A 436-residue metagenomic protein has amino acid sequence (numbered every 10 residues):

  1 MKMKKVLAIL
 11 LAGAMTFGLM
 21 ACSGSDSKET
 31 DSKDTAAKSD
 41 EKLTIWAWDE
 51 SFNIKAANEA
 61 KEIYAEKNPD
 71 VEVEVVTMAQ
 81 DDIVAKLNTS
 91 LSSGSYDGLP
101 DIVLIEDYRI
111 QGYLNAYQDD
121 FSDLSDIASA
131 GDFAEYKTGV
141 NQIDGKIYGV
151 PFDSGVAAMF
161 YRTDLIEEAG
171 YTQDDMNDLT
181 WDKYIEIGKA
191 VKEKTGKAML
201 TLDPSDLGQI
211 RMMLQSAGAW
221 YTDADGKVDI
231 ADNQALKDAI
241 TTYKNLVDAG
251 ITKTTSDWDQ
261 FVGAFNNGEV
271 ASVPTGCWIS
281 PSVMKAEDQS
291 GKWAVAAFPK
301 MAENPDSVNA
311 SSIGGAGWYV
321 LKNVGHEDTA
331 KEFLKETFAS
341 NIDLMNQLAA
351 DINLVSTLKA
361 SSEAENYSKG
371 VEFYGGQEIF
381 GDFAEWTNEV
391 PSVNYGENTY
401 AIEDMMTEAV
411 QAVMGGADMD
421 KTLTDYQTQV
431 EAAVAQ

Functional and structural regions predicted by a protein language model:
M1-T44, E66, K421-T424, T428-Q436: Short, low-complexity disordered leader/linker segments with a strong preference for bacterial N-terminal type II
K38-E50, V71-V76, D101-I102, Y148 (+1 more regions): Short, well-ordered beta-strand elements
I63, D119, P281, A316-Y400: Mature extracytoplasmic/periplasmic domains
I63-E135, E168-G170, E269-S272, A286-E287: Extracytoplasmic "Venus flytrap"/periplasmic binding protein-like
S93, A169, N245-I251, A286-N353 (+1 more regions): Extracytoplasmic/periplasmic substrate-recognition and gating elements
L104-A158, K183-I187, M212-L214, A294-F298 (+1 more regions): Hinge/lid segment of periplasmic solute-binding proteins
D144-F152, A157, E167, D182-D229 (+2 more regions): Extracytoplasmic/periplasmic solute-binding protein
E186-A190, G226-T255, F298: Glycine-centered hinge/linker elements that transmit conformational signals in sensory and ligand-binding systems
